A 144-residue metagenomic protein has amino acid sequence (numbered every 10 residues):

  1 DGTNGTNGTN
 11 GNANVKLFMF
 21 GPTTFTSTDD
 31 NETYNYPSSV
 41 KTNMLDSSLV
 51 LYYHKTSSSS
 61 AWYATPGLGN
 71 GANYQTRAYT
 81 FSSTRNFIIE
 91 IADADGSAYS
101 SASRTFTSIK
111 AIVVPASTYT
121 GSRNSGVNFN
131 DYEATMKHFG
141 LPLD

Functional and structural regions predicted by a protein language model:
D1-L17: Collagen/collagen-like triple-helix recognition
N14-D144: Extracellular or exported targeting regions of proteins
